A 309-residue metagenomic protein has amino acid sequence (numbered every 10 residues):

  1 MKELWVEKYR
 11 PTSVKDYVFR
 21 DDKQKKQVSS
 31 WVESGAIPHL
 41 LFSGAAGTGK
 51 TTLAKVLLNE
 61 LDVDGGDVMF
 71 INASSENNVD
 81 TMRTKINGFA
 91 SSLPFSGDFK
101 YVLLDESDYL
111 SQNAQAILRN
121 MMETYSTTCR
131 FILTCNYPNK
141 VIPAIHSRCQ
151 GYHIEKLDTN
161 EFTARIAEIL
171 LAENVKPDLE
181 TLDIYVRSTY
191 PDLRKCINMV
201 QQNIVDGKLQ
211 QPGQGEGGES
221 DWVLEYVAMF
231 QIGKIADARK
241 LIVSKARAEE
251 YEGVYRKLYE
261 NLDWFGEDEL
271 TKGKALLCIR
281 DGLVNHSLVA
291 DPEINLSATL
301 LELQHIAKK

Functional and structural regions predicted by a protein language model:
M1-Y152, E161, A167, Q201 (+4 more regions): P-loop/Walker A NTP-binding region and its immediately flanking N-terminal helices in P-loop NTPase folds
K25, S29, T163, L179-R187 (+2 more regions): Short, well-structured alpha-helical segments
V102, L182-S188, R194-D206, K240-V243 (+1 more regions): C-terminal helical "lid" of AAA+/P-loop NTPase domains
C149, E155-T181: Conserved small helical "lid"/interfacial subdomain of P-loop NTPases
L171, V175, E180-R194, Q214-E216 (+3 more regions): A short helix-loop-helix "switch/interaction" segment in the helical subdomain of ASCE P-loop NTPases
D178-L179, T189-Q201, A236, E252-V254 (+1 more regions): The conserved phosphate-sensing helix
V200-A228: Conserved C-terminal helix/linker of AAA+ ATPases
V227-K309: Helix-rich C-terminal "collar"/helical-bundle subdomain used as an assembly and partner-interaction module in RFC-like
